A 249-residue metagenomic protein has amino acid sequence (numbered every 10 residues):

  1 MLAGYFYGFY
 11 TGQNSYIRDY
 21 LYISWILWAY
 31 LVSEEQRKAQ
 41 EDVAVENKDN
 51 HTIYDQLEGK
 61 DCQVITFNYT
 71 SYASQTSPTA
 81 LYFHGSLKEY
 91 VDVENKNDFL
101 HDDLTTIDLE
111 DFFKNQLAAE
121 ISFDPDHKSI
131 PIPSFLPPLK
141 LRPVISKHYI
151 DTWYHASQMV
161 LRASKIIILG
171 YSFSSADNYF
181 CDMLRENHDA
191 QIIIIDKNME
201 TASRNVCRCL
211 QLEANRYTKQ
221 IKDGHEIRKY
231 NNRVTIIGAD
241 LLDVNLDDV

Functional and structural regions predicted by a protein language model:
M1-K140, V144: Extended, H/D-rich, highly charged conserved domains that either
K60-C62, P143, H148-V249: SIR2/sirtuin-family catalytic core signature
